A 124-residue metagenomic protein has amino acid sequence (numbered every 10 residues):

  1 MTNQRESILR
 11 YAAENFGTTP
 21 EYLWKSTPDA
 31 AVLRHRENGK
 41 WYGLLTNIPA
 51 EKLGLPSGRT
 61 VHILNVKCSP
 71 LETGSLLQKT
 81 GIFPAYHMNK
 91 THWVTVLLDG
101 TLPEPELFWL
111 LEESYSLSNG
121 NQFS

Functional and structural regions predicted by a protein language model:
M1-S124: Charge-dense, helix-prone N-terminal extensions
